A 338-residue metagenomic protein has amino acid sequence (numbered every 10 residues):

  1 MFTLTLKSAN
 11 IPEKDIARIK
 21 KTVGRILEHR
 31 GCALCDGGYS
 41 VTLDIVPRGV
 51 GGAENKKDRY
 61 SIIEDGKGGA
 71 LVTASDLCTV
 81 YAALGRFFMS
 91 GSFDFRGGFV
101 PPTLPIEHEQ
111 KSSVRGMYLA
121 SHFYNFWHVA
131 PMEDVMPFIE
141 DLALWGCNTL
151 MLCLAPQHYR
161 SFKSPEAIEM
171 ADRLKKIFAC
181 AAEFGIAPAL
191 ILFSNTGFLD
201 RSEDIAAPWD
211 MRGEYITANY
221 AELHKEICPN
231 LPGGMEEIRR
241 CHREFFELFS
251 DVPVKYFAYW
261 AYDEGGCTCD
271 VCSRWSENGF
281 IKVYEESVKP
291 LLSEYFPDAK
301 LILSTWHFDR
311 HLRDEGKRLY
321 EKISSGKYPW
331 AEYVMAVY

Functional and structural regions predicted by a protein language model:
M1-S112: Contiguous, structured surface segment used for ligand recognition
S8-E13, L71-T73, Y124-H128, S164-P165 (+1 more regions): Second-shell loop/turn segments in exported
I26, D141-L144, C180: Alpha-helical scaffold elements within enzyme catalytic domains, especially in hydrolases
D58-I63, S121-P131: Asp/Glu-centered strand-loop micro-motifs enriched in Gly/Pro and often flanked by an aromatic residue
F93-R96, A120-H122, N148, L152-A155 (+1 more regions): Catalytic-core regions of glycoside hydrolase
P105-F126, A218-E222: N-terminal small/glycine-rich loop or linker at the start of catalytic domains across soluble metabolic enzymes
H128-D141, I238-E244: Short, acidic/polar
E133-P156: Catalytic domains of carbohydrate-active enzymes, especially glycoside hydrolases
